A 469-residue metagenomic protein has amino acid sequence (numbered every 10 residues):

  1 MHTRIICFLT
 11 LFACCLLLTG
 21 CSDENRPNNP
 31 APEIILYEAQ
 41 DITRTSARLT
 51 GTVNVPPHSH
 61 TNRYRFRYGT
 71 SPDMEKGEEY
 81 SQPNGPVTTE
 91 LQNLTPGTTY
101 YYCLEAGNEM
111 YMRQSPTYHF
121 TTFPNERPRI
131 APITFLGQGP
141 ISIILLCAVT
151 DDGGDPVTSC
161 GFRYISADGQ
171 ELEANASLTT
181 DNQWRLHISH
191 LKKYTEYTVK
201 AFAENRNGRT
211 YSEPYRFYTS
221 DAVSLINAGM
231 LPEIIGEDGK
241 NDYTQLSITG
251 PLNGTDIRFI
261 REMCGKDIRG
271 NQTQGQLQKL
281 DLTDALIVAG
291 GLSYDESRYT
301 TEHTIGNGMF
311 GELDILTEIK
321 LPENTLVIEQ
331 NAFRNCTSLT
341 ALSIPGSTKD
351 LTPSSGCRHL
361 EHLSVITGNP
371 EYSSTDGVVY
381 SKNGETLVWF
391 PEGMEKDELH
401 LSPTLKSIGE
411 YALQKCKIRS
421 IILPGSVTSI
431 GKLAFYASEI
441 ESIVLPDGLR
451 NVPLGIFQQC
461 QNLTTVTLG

Functional and structural regions predicted by a protein language model:
M1-T19: Sec-dependent bacterial lipoprotein signal peptides
C21-A222: Short, surface-exposed linear motifs at loops/turns and structural transition points
I130, D221-G236: Boundary/junction segments of secreted and surface-exposed precursor proteins
V223-I226, T244-L252, G270, G275-H303 (+6 more regions): Structural signature of tandem-repeat unit edges
M230-G239, T255-G265, S293, Q330-N331 (+5 more regions): Short, T/G/N/S-enriched strand-turn elements that build extracellular solenoid repeat scaffolds
S354, E410-Y411: Extracellular/lumenal glycan-associated surfaces
